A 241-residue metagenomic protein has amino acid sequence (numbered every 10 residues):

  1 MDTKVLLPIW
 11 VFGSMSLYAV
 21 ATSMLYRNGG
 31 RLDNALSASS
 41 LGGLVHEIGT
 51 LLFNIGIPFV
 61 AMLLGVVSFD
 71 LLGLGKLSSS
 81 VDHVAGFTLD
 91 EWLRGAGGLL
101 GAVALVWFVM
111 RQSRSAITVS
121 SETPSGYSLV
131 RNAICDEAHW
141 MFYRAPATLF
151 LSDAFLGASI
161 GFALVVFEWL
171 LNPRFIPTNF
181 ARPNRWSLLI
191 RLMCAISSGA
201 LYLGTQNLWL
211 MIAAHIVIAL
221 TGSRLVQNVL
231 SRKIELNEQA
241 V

Functional and structural regions predicted by a protein language model:
M1-W92, W107-Q112, L129-V130, F150-F175 (+1 more regions): N-terminal, membrane-interfacial amphipathic/helix-forming hydrophobic leader that caps and precedes the first
A85-G101, E122-C135: Charge-rich cytosolic interhelical loops and cytosolic tails of multi-pass membrane proteins
A102-V106: A basic- and aromatic-enriched beta-loop-alpha substructure that forms the phosphate/nucleotide- and DNA/RNA-contacting
S113-V241: Transmembrane helix-loop-helix hairpins at the membrane interface of multi-pass integral membrane proteins
